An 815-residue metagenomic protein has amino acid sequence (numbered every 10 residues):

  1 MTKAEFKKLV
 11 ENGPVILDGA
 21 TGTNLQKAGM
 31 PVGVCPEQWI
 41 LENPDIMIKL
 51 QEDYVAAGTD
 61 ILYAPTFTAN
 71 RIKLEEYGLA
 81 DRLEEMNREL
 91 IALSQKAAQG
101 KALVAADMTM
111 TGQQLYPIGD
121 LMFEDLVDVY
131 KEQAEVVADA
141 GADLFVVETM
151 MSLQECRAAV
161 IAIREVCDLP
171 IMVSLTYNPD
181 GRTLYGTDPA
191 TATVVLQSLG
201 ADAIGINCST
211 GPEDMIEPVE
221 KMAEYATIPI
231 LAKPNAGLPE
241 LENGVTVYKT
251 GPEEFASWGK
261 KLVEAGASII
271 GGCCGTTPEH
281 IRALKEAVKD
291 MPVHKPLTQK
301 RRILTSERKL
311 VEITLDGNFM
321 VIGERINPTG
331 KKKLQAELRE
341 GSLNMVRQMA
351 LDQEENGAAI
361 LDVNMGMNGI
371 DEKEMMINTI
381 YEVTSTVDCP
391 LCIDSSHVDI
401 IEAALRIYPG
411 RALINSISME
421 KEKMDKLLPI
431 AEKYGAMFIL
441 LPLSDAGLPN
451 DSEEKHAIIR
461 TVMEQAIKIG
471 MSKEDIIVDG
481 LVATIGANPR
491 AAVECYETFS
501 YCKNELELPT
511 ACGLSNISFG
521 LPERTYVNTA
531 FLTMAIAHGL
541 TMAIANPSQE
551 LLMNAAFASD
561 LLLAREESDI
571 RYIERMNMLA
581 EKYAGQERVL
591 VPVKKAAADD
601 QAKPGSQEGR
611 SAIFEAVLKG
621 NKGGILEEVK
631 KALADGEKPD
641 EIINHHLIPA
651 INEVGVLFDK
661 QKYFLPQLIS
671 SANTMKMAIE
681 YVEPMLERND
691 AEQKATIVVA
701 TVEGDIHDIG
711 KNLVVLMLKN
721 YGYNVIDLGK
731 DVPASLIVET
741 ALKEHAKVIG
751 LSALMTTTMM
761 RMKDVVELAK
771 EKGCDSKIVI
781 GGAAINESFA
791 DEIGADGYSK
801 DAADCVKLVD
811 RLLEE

Functional and structural regions predicted by a protein language model:
M1-D479, A483-E815: Domain-level signal for soluble alpha/beta catalytic cores
